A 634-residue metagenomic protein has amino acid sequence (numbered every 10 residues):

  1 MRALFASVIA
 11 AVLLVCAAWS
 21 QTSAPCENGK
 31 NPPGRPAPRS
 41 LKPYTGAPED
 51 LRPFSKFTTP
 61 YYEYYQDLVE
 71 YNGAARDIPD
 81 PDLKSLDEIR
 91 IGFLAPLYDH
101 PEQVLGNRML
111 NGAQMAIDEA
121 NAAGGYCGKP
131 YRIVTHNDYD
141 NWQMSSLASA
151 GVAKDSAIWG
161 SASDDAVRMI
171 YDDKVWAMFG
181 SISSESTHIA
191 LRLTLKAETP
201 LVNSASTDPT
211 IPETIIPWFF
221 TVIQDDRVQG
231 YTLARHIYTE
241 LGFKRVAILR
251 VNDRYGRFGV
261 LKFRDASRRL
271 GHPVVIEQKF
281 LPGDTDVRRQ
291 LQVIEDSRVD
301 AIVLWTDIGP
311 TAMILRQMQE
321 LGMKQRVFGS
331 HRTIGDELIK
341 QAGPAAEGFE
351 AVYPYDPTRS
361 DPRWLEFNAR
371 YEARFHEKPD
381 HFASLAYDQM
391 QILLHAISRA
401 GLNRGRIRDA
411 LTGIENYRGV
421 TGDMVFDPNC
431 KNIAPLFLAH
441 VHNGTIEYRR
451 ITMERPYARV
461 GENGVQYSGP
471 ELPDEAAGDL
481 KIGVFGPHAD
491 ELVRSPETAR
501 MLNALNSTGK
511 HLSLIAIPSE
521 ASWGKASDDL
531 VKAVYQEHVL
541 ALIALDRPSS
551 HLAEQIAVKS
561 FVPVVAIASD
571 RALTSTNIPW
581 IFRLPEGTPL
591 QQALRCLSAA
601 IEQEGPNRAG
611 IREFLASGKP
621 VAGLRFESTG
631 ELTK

Functional and structural regions predicted by a protein language model:
M1-R2: N-terminal secretory signal peptides that target proteins for export/translocation
F5-L14, W19-K634: Extracytosolic ligand-binding ectodomains
